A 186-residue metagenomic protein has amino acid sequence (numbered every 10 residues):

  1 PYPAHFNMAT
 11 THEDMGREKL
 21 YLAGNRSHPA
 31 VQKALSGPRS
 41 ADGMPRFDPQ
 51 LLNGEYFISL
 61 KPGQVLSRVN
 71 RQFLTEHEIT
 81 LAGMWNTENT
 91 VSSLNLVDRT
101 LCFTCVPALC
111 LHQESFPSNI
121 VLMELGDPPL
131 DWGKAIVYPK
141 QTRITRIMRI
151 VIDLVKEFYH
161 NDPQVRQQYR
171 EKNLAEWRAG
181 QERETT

Functional and structural regions predicted by a protein language model:
P1-G54, L130: Acidic, Gly/Pro-rich loop/turn segments at junctions of secondary structure
F6-K19, V91-Q141, G180: Beta-alpha-beta core module
T11, Y56, T80-G83, N119-V121: Conserved beta-strand segments of alpha/beta enzyme cores
R39-M44, A108-F116, D127-T186: C-terminal effector-binding regulatory domain of bacterial HTH transcription factors
S59-L60, I79-N89: Short beta-strand-to-loop elements that line the ligand-binding cleft of bilobed periplasmic-binding protein-like
S67-T80: Ligand-binding cleft/hinge of the Venus flytrap
